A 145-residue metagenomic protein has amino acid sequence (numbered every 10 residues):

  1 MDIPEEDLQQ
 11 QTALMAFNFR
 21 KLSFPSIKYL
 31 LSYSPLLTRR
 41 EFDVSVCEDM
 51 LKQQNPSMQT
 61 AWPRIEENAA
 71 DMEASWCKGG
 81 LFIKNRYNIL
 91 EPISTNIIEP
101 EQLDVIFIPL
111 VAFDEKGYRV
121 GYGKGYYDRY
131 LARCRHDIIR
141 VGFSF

Functional and structural regions predicted by a protein language model:
M1-R86, L90-I93, I97-I98: N-terminal active-site beta-alpha-beta segment that forms phosphate/nucleotide-binding and substrate-recognition loops
L30, I106-F107: Receiver (REC) domain switch-region micro-motif
R39, D114-E115: Short glycine-rich, flexible loops that bind phosphorylated cofactors or substrates
S45-D49, Y122-Y127: Charged helix-capping and loop-helix junction motifs
N96, R119-V120, K124: Short capping loops/turns at secondary-structure boundaries
I98-I106, E115-Y118, R129-F145: Surface-exposed, charge/polar-rich loops and edge strands
V111: Short beta-strand-loop/turn "lid" adjacent to the catalytic site in phosphate-handling enzymes
